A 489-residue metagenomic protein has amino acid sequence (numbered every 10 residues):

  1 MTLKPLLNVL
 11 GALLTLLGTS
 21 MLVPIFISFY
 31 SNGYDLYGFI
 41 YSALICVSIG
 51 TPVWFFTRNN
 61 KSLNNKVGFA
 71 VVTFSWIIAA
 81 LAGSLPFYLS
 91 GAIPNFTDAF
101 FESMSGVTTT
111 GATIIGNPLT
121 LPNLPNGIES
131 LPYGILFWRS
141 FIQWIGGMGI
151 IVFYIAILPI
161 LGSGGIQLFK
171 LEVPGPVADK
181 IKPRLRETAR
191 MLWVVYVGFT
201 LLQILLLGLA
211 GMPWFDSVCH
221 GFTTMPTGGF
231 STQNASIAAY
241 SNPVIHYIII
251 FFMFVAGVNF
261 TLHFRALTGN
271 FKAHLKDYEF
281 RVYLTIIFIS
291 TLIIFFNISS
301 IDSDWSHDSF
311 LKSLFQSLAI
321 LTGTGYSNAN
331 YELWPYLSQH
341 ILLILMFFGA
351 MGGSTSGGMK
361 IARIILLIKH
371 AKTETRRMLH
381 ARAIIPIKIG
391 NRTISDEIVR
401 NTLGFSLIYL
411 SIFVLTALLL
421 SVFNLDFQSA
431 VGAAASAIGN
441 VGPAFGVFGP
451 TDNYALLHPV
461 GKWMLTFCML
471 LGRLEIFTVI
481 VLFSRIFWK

Functional and structural regions predicted by a protein language model:
M1-K489: Membrane-proximal intracellular helices of multi-pass ion channels
